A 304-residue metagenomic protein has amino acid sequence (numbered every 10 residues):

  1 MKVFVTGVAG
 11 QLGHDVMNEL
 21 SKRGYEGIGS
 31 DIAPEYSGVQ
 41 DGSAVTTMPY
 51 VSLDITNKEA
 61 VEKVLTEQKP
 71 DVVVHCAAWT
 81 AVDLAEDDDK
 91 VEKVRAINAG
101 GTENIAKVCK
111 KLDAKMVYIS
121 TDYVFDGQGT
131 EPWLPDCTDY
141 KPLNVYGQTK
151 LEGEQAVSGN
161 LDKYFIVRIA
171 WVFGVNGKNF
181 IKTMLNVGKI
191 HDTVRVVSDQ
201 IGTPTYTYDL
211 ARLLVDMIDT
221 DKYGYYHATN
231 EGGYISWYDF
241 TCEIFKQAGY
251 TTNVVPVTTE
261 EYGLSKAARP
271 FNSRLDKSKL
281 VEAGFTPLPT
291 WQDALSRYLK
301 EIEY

Functional and structural regions predicted by a protein language model:
M1-R23: N-terminal Rossmann NAD(P)H-binding glycine-rich loop of SDR-like oxidoreductase domains
Y25-S37: Conserved glycine-rich Rossmann-like NAD(P)H-binding loop of the short-chain dehydrogenase/reductase
S43-N57: Rossmann-fold cofactor-recognition segment
I55-I97: NAD(P)H-binding glycine-rich loop region in Rossmannoid oxidoreductase-like domains and their noncatalytic homologs
E92-N104, K111, V124-V167, V172: Catalytic helix-loop patch of NAD(P)-dependent Rossmann-fold dehydrogenases
Q155-G202, Y208-D209, D216: NAD(P)-dependent short-chain dehydrogenase/reductase
L213, T220-S265, F271-N272: Mid/C-terminal beta-alpha module of Rossmann-like enzyme folds, strongest in SDR-family dehydrogenases/epimerases
S236-C242, T258-Y298, E303: Conserved C-terminal active-site "lid" loop/helix of NAD(P)H-dependent oxidoreductases that clamps the redox cofactor
